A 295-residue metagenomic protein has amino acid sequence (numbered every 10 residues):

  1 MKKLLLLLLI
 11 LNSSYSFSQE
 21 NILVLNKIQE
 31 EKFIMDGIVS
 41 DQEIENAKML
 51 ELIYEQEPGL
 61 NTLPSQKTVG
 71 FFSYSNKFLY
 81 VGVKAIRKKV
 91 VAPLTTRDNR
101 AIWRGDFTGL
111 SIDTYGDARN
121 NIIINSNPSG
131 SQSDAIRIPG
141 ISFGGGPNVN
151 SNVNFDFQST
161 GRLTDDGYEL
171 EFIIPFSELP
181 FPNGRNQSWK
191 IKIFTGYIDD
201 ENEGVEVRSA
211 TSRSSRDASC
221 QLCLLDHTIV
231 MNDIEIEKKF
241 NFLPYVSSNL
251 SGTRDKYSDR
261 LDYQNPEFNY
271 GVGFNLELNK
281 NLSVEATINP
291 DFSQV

Functional and structural regions predicted by a protein language model:
K2-K3, R97: Basic side chains
K3-S13, S18: Sec-dependent N-terminal signal peptides
Q19-V295: Structural preference for beta-rich elements and adjacent junctions enriched in aromatics
